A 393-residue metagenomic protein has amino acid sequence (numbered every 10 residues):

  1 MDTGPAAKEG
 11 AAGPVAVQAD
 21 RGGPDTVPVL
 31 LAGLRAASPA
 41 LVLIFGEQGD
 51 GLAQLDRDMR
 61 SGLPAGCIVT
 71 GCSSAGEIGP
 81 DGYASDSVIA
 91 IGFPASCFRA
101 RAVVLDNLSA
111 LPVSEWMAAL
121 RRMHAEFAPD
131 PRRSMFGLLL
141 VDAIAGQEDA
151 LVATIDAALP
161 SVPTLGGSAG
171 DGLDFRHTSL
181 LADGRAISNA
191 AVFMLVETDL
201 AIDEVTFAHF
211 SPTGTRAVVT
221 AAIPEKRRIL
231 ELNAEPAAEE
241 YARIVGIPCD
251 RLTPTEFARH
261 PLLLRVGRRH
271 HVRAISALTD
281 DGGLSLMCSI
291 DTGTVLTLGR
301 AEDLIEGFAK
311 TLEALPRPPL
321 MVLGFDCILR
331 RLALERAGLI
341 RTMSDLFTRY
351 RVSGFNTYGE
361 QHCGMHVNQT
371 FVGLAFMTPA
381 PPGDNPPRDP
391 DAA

Functional and structural regions predicted by a protein language model:
M1-A393: Hydrophobic alpha/beta core scaffold segments
